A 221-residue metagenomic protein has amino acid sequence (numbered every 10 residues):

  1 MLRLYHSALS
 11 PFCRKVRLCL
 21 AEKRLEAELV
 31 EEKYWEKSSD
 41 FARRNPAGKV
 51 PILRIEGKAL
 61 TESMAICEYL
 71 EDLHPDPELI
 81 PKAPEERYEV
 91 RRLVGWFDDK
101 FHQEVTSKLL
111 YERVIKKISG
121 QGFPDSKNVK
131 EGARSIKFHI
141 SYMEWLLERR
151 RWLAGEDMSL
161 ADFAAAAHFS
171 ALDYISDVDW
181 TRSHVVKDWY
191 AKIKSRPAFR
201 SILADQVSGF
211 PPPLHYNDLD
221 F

Functional and structural regions predicted by a protein language model:
M1-K130, D220: GST-like domain detector, emphasizing the conserved glutathione-binding G-site in the N-terminal thioredoxin-like
L29, E156, R182, I202-L203: A generic structural-conservation signal
Y34-W35, M158, S208-G209: Positions that flank functional sites
E89-R92, D188, S201: Short, solvent-exposed alpha-helical surface patches in well-structured domains
F97-S195: GST-like fold's C-terminal all-alpha helical module
R196-P197, S201-I202: A late-sequence structural motif
Q206-F221: Acidic/histidine-enriched, glycine/proline-rich intrinsically disordered or flexible terminal extensions
